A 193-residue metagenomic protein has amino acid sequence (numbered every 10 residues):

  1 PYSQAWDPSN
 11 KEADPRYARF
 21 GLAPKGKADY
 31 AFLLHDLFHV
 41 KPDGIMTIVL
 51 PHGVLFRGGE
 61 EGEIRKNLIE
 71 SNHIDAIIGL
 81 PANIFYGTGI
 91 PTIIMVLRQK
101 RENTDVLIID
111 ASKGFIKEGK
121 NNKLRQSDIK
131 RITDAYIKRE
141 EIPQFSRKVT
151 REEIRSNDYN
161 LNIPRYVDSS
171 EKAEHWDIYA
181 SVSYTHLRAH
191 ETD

Functional and structural regions predicted by a protein language model:
P1-R188: A conserved structural/catalytic subdomain of Rossmann-like adenosyl-cofactor enzymes
A189-D193: A short, hydrophobic C-terminal helix/tail in secreted or cell-surface proteins
